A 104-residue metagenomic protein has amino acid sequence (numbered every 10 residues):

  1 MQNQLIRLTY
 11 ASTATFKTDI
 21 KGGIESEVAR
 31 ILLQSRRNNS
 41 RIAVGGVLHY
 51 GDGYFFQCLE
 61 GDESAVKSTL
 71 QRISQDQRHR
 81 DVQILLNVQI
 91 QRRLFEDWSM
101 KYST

Functional and structural regions predicted by a protein language model:
M1-T104: Charge-rich, low-complexity N-terminal segments
